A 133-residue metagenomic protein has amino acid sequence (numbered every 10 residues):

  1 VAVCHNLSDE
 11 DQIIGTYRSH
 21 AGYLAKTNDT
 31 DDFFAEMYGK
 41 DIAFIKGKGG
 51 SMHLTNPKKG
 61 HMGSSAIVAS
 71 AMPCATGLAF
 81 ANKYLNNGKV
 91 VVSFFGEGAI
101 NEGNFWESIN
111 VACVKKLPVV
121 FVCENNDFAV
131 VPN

Functional and structural regions predicted by a protein language model:
V1-K115: Cofactor-binding active-site loop characterized by glycine-rich and histidine/acidic residues
P118-F121: Short, proline-centered helix/strand-breaking motifs
C123-N133: Thiamine diphosphate
